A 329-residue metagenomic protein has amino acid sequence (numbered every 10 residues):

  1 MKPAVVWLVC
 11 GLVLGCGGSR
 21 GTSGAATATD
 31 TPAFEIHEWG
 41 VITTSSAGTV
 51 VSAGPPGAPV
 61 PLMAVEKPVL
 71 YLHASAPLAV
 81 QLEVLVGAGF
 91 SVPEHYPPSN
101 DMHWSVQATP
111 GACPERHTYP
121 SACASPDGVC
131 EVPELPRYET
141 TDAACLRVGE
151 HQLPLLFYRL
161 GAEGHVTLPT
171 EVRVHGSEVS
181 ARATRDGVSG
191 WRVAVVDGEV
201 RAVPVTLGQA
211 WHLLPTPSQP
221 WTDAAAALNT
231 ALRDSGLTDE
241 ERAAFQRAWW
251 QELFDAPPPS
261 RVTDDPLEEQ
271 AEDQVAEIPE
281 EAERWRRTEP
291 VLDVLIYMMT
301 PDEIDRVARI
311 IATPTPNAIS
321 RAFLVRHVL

Functional and structural regions predicted by a protein language model:
K2-V9: Sec-dependent signal peptide recognition, specifically the positively charged N-region followed immediately by
V9-G11, A33: Intrinsic disorder/low-structure terminal segments
V13-G15: C-terminal motif of bacterial Sec signal peptides marking the signal peptidase cleavage site
G17-S19: Long, low-complexity intrinsically disordered regions enriched in Ser/Thr, Asp/Glu, Pro/Gly
G21-L329: Protease-labile, long low-complexity intrinsically disordered regions enriched in Pro/Ser/Thr
